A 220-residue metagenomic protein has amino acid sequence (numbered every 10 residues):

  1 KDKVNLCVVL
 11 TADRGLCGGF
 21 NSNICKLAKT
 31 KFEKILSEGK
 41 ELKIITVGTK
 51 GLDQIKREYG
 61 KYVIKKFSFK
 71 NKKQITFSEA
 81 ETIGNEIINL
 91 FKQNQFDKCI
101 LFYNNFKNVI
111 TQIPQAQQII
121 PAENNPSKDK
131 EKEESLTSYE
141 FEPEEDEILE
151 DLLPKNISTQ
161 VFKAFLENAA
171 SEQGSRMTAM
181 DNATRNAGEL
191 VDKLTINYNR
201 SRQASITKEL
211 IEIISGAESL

Functional and structural regions predicted by a protein language model:
K1-L220: C-terminal beta-strand-loop-alpha-helix "lid" module of Rossmann-like NAD(P)-dependent dehydrogenases
